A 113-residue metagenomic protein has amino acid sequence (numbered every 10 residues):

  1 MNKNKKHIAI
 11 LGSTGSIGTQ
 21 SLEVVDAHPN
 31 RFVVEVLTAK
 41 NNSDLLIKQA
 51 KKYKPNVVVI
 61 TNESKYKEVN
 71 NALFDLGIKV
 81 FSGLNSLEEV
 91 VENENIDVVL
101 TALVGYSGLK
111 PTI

Functional and structural regions predicted by a protein language model:
M1-I113: Catalytic, metal-anchored helix/loop core of enzyme active sites in primary metabolism
